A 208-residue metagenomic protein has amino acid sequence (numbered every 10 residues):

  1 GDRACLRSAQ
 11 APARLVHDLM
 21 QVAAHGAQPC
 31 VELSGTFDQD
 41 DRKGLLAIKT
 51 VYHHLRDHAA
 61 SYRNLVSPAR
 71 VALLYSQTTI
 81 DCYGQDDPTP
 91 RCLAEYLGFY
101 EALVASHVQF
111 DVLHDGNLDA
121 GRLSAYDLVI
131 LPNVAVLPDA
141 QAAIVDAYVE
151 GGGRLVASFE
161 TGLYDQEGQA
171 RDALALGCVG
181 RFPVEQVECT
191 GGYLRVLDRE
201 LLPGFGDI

Functional and structural regions predicted by a protein language model:
G1-I208: Carbohydrate-binding surfaces of carbohydrate-active enzymes
